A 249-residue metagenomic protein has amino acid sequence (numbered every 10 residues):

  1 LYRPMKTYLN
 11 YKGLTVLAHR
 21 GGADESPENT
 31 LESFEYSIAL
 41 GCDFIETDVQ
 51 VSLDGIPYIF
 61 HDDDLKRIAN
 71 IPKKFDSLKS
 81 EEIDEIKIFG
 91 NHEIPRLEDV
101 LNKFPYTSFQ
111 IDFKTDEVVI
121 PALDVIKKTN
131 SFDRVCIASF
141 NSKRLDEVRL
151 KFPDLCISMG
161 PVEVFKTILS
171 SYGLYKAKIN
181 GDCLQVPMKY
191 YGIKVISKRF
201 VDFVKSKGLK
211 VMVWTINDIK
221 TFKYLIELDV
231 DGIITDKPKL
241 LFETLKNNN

Functional and structural regions predicted by a protein language model:
L1-N249: Phosphate-group recognition and catalysis centered on beta-loop-alpha active-site segments
